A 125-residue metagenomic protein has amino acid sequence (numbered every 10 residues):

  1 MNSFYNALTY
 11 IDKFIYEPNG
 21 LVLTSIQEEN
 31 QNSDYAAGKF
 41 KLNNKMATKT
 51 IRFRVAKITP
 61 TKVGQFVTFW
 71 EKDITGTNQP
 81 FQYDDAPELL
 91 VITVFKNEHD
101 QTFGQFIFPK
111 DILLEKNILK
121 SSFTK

Functional and structural regions predicted by a protein language model:
M1-E29: Acidic-basic catalytic patches of nuclease active cores, encompassing PD-(D/E)XK and other metal-cofactor nuclease
N2-N6, I15, R52-P60, T68-E71 (+2 more regions): Generic detector of short, locally flexible boundary/turn motifs and exposed helical patches
T24-A86: Short, well-structured hydrophobic secondary-structure segments
F69-G76, P80-K125: Amphipathic alpha-helical packing elements
